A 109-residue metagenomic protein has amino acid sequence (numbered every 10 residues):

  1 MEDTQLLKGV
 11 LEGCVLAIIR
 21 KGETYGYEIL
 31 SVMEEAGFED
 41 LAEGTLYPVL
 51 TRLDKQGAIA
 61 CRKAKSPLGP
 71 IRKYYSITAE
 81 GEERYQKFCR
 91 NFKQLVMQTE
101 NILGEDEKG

Functional and structural regions predicted by a protein language model:
M1-L11, I71, F88, L95-T99: Intrinsically disordered, low-complexity serine/threonine- and proline-rich regulatory segments
D3-T45: N-terminal helix-turn-helix DNA-binding core of bacterial DNA-binding proteins
M33, G37, K63-K65, A79-G81: Short, well-ordered turn and helix-capping elements at secondary-structure junctions
L46-L53: Basic amphipathic alpha-helical segments that dock to polyanions
Q56-I71, S76: Beta-hairpin "wing" of winged helix-turn-helix
I71-C89: Basic, amphipathic "hinge/linker" alpha-helix immediately C-terminal to the N-terminal HTH DNA-binding motif
E83-G109: Amphipathic alpha-helical dimerization/coiled-coil segments that flank or bridge DNA-binding/regulatory modules
